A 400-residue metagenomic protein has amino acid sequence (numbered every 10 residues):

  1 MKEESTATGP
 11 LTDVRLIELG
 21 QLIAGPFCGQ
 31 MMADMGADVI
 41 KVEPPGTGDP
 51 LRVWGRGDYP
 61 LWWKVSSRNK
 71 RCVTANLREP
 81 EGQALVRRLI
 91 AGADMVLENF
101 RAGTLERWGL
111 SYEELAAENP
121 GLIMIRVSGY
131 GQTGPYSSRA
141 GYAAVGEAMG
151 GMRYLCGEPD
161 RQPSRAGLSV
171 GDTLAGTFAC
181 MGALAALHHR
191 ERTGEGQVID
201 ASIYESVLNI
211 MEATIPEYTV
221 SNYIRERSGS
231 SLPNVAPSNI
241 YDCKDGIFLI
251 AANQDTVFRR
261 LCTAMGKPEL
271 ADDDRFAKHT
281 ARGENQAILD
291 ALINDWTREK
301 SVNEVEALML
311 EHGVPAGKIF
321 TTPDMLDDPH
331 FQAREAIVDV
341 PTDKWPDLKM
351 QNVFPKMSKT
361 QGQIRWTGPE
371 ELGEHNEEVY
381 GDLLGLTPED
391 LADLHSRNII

Functional and structural regions predicted by a protein language model:
M1-G182, A186-R192, E377-I400: N-terminal helix-loop segment corresponding to the beta1-alpha1 unit of nucleotide/adenylate-binding folds
K2-E3, A7, W345-D393: Flexible, small-/acidic-enriched active-site or ligand-binding loops
G46, Y130-G131, I203-L208, I215 (+3 more regions): Glycine-rich beta-alpha junction loops
W63, S228-P233, S238-N239, W345-L348 (+2 more regions): Short Gly/Pro-enriched turn/cap motifs at secondary-structure boundaries
Q132, D160-V170, E191-V207, E226-P233 (+2 more regions): Conserved Rossmann-fold dehydrogenase catalytic segment
G176-G196, N209-S221, C262-E269: Oxidoreductase and adenylate-handling cofactor-binding alpha/beta cores
A236-H312, A316: Aromatic-enriched alpha-helical interface/lid elements that frame and gate functional surfaces
E311-R365: A glycine-rich dinucleotide-binding beta-alpha-beta segment and adjacent secondary-structure elements that constitute
